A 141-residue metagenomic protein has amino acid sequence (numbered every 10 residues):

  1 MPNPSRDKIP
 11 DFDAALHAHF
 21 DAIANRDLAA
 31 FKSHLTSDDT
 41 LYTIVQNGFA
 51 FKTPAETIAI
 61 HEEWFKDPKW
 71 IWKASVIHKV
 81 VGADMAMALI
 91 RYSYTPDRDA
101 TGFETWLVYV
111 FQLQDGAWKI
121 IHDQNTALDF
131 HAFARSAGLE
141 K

Functional and structural regions predicted by a protein language model:
M1-P4, I44, D67-W70, M85-L89 (+1 more regions): C-terminal-biased regions
M1-S37, T43, A55, A137-K141: Short, low-complexity N-terminal intrinsically disordered segments enriched in polar/charged residues
R6, L28-D84: A solvent-exposed, acidic/Ser-Thr-rich amphipathic alpha-helical stretch
L35-T36, Y92-Y94, Q124-A127: Short beta-strand segments enriched in hydrophobic/aromatic residues within well-folded beta-rich domains
H61, A74-V80, R91-Y94, W106-Q112: Hydrophobic/aromatic beta-strand elements that line small-molecule binding cavities or substrate pockets in beta-rich
S75-G82, N125-D129, K141: Glycine-rich beta-strand-turn "strand-cap" elements at beta-sheet edges
Y94-G102: Short, cysteine-centered beta-strand-loop-beta hairpins and adjacent loop/turn segments enriched in charged/polar
E104-A134: Short beta-strand edge/turn micro-motifs at domain boundaries
